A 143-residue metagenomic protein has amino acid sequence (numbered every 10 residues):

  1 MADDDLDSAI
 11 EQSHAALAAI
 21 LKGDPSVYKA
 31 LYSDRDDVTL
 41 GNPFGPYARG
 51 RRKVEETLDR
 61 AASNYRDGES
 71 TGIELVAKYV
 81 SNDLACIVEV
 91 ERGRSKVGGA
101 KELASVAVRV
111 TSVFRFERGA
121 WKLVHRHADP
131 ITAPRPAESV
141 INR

Functional and structural regions predicted by a protein language model:
M1-D34, D83, S139-R143: Short, low-complexity N-terminal intrinsically disordered segments enriched in polar/charged residues
L6-D7, P25-S81, V90, A104: A solvent-exposed, acidic/Ser-Thr-rich amphipathic alpha-helical stretch
A16, L58, G72-K78, V90-G93 (+2 more regions): Hydrophobic/aromatic beta-strand elements that line small-molecule binding cavities or substrate pockets in beta-rich
N82-L84, R118: Residue-level signal for tight coil/turn positions that link beta-strands
R92, T132-R143: A short, hydrophobic/aromatic-rich structural module that often spans a beta strand with its adjoining loop
G99-K101: Outer-membrane beta-barrel domain signature
A107-A137: Short beta-strand edge/turn micro-motifs at domain boundaries
